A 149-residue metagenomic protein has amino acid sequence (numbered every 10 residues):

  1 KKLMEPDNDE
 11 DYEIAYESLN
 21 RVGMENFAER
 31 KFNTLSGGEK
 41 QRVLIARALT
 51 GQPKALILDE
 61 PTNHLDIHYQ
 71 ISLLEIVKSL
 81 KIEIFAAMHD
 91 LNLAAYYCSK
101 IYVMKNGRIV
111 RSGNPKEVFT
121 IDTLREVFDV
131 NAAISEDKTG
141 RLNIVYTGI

Functional and structural regions predicted by a protein language model:
P6-D7, K31-L35, E39: Conserved ABC ATPase signature
D9-F27: Conserved ABC ATPase "signature" region
I45-A46, L73: Hydrophobic anchor residue at the start of the ABC signature
T50-K54: A short, proline-enriched helix->beta-strand linker immediately N-terminal to the Walker B motif in ABC-type P-loop
L56-E60: Catalytic Walker B motif of ABC-type/P-loop ATPase nucleotide-binding domains
I121, R125-I149: ABC ATPase nucleotide-binding domains
